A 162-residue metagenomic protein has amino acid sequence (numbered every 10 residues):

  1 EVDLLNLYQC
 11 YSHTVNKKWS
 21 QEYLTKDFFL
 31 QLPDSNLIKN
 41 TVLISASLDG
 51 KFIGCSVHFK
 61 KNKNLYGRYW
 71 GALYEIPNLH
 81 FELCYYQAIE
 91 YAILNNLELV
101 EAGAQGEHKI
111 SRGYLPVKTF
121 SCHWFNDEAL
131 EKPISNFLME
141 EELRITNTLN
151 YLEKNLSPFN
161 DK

Functional and structural regions predicted by a protein language model:
E1-P77, M139, L156-K162: A conserved beta-strand-loop-helix scaffold within acyl/acetyltransferase catalytic domains
D3-L4, K26-D27, P33, I89 (+5 more regions): Mixed-charge, polar/low-complexity N-terminal
L24, A46, Y69, E75 (+5 more regions): General N-terminal targeting signals
I44, K51, Y86-A88, V100 (+1 more regions): Residue-level detector of functional hotspots within protein domains
N64-E128: Acyl-donor binding region in acyl/amide transferases
L99, Q105-K162: Terminal substrate-recognition subdomain of acyl/acetyltransferases
